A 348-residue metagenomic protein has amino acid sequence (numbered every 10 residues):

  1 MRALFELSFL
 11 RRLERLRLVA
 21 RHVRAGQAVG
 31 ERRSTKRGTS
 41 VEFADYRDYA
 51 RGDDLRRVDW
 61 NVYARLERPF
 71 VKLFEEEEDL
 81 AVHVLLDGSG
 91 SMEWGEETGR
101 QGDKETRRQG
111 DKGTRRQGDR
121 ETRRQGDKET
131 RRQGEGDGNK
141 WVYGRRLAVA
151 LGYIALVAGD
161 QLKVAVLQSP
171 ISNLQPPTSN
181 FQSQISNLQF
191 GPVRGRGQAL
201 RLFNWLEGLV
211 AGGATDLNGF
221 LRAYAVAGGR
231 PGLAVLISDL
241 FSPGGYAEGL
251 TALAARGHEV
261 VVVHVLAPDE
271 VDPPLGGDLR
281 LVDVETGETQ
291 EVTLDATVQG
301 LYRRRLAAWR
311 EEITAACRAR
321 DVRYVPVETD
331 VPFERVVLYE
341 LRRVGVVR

Functional and structural regions predicted by a protein language model:
M1-R100, G134-Q168, P192, A223 (+7 more regions): An amphipathic, basic-hydrophobic helix/alpha-beta surface used to engage anionic, phosphate-rich ligands or surfaces
M1-T35, V226-G232, S242-R348: Von Willebrand factor type A / integrin I
R56, E78, Q198, G213 (+3 more regions): Helical mechanochemical/support elements of P-loop NTPase systems and associated helical scaffolds
T98-E135, S169-N187: Arg/Gly-rich low-complexity intrinsically disordered repeat tracts
E135, L188-V193, E291-L294: Short amphipathic beta-strand/extended segments with alternating polar/hydrophobic composition
R146, A150, T215-R222, E311 (+1 more regions): Short, contiguous clusters of charged residues that form electrostatic/catalytic patches at enzyme active sites, used
D160-N173, P177, Q184-W205: Short beta-strand-loop
Q198-G232, G244, L266-A267, V271: Von Willebrand factor
